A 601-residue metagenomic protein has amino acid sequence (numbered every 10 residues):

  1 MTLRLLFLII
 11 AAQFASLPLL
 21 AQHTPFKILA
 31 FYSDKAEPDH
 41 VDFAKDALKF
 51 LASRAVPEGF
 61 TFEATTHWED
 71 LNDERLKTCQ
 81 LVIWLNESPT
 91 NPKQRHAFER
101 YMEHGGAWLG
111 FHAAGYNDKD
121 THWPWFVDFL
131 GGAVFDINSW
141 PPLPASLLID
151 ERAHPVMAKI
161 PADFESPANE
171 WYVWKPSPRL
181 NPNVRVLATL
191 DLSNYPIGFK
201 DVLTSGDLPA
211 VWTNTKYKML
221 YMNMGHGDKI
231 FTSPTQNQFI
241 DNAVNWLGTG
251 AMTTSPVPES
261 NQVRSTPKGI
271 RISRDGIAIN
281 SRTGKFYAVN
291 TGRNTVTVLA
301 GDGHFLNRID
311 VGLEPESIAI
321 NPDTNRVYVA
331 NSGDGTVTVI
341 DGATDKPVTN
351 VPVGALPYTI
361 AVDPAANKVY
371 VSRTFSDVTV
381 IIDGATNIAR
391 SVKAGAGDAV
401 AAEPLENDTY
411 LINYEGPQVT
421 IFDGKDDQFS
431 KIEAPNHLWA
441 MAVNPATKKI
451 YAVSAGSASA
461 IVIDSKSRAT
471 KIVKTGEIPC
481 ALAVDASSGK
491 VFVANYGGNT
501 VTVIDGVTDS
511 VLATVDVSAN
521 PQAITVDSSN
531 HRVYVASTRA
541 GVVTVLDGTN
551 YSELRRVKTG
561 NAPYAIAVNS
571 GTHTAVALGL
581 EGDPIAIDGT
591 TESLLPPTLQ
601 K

Functional and structural regions predicted by a protein language model:
L5-S16: Bacterial N-terminal signal peptides
L17-A21: Sec/Tat signal peptide C-region and signal peptidase I cleavage site
H23-F31, S53, P57-F60, S193-A210 (+1 more regions): Extracellular ligand-binding/catalytic regions of CAZymes and related secreted enzymes and adhesion modules
P25-D118: Helical hinge/lid and interdomain linker segments adjacent to catalytic or ligand-binding clefts that mediate domain
D46, F50, K93-A97, W125 (+3 more regions): Extracytoplasmic/secreted proteins, especially bacterial periplasmic and envelope-associated proteins
S88-P161: A glycine-rich, often tryptophan-bearing local segment used as a flexible ligand/cofactor-contacting loop or short
D136-Y221: Catalytic beta-strand/loop cores that center a nucleophilic Ser/Cys/Thr and support acyl-enzyme chemistry
A251, P258-K601: Predominantly soluble domains enriched in secretory-pathway, periplasmic, or organellar proteins
